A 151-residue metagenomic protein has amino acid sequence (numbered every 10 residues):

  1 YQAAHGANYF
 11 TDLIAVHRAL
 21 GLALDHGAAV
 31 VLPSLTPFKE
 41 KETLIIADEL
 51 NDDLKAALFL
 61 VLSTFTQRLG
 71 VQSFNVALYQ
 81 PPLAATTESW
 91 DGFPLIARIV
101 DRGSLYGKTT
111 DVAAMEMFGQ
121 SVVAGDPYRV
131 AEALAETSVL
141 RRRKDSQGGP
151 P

Functional and structural regions predicted by a protein language model:
Y1-P151: HIT superfamily nucleotide-processing domains
